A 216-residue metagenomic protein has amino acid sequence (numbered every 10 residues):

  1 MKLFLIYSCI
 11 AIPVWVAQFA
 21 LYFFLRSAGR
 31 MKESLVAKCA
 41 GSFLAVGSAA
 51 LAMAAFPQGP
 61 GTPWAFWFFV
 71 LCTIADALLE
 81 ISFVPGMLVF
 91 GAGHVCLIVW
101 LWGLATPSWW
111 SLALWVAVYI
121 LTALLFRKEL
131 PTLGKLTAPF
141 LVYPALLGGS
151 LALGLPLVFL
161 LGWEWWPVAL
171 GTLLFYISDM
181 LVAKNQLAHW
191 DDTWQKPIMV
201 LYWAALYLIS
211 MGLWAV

Functional and structural regions predicted by a protein language model:
M1-V216: Polytopic alpha-helical membrane-helix bundles and their juxtamembrane interface segments in multi-pass membrane
